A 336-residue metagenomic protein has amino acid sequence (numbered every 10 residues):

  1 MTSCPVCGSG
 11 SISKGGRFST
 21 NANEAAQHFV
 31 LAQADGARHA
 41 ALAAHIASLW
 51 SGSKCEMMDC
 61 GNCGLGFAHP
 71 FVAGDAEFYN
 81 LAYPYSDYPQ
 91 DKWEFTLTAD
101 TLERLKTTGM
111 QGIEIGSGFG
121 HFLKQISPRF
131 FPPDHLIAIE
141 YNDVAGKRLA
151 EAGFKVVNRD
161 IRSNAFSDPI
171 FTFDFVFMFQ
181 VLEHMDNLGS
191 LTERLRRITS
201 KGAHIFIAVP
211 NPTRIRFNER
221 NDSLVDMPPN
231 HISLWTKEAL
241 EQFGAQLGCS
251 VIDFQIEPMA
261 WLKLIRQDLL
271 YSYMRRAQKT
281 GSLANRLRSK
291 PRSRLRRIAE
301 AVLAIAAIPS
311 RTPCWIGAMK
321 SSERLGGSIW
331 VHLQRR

Functional and structural regions predicted by a protein language model:
M1-F179, L188-E193, Q255-E257, G281 (+3 more regions): Conserved N-terminal segment of class I S-adenosyl-L-methionine
K14-Q27, I252-K290: Conserved catalytic loop of SAM-dependent methyltransferase domains
N23-Q33, I207-S233, E238-F243: Short, glycine-/aromatic-enriched active-site segment of Class I SAM-dependent methyltransferases
N80-D87, R220-P228, D268-M274: Short glycine/proline- and charge-enriched loop/turn segments that cap or connect secondary-structure elements
L136, I205-I207: Hydrophobic/aromatic residues located in beta-strands of well-ordered beta-sheets within soluble catalytic
H184: Phosphate-binding active sites in nucleotide-utilizing proteins
G189-H204: A short glycine-rich, Lys/Arg-flanked "PGG" loop and its adjoining helix->strand segment in the class I
Q267-R336: Short hairpin/turn module used for nucleic-acid contact or packing/dimerization
